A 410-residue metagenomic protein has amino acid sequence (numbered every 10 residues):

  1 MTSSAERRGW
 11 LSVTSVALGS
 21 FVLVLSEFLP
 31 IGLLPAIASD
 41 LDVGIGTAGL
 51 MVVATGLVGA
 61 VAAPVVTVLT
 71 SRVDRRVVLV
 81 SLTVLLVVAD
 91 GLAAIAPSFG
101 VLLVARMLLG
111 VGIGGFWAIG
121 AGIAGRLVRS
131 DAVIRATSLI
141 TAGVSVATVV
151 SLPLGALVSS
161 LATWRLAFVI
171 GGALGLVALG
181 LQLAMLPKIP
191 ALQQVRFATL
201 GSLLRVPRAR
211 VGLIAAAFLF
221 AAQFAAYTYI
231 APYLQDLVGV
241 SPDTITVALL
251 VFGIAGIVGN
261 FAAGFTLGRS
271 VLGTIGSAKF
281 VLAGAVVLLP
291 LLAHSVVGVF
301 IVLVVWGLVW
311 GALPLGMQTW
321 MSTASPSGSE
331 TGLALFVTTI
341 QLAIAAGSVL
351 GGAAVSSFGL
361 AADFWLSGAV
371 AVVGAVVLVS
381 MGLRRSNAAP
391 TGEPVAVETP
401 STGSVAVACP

Functional and structural regions predicted by a protein language model:
D42, D74, I95-V101, G239 (+1 more regions): Helix-breaking motifs and short loop linkers at transmembrane-helix boundaries and internal kinks in secondary membrane
V61-P97: Conserved MFS/SLC helix-loop-helix module at the cytosolic interface between two early adjacent transmembrane helices
A62-R75, G259-V271, V355: Helix-to-loop junctions at the C-terminal end of transmembrane segments in multipass secondary transporters
A89, G100-L109, V297-V305: Paired small-residue
A105-V144: Cytoplasmic helix-loop-helix junction between adjacent transmembrane helices in 12-TM secondary transporters
G172-L192, V377-G382: C-terminal membrane-cytosol helix-exit motif in multi-pass small-molecule transporters
G273-M317: C-terminal transmembrane helical hairpin of 12-TM major facilitator-type secondary transporters
A324-L360, S367: A late C-terminal transmembrane helix in Major Facilitator Superfamily
